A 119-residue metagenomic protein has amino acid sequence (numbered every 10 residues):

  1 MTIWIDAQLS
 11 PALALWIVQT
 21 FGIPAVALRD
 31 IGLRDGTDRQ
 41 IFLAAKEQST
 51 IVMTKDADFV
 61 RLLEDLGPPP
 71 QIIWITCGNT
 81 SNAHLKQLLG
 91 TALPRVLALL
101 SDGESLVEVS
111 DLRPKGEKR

Functional and structural regions predicted by a protein language model:
M1, Q19, T91-R95: Ribonuclease/tRNase effector modules and their secretory precursors
M1-T2, G116-R119: Intrinsically disordered, low-complexity and often Lys/Arg-enriched segments
T2-T50: N-terminal first-folded block
I5-D6, T54-K55, C77: Small/polar loops that bind or transfer phosphate-bearing groups
P11, F59-R61, K115: Glycine-rich nucleotide phosphate-binding loop and flanking beta-alpha elements of Rossmann-like dinucleotide-binding
K46-L63: Acidic, metal-binding active-site segment of PIN/NYN-like and related structure-specific nucleases
E64-P69: Glycine-rich loop at the start of a catalytic domain that most often binds anionic cofactors/ligands
P70-P114: C-terminal structural segments of small proteins and small subunits
